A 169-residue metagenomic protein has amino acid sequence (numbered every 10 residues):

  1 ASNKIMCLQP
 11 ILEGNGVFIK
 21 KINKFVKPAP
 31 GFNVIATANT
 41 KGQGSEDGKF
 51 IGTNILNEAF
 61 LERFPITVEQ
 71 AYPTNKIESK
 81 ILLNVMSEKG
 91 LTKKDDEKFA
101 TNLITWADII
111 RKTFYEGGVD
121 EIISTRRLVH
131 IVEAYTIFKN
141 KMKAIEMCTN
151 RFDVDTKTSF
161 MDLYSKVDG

Functional and structural regions predicted by a protein language model:
A1-G169: C-terminal regulatory/interaction module of P-loop NTP-utilizing enzymes
